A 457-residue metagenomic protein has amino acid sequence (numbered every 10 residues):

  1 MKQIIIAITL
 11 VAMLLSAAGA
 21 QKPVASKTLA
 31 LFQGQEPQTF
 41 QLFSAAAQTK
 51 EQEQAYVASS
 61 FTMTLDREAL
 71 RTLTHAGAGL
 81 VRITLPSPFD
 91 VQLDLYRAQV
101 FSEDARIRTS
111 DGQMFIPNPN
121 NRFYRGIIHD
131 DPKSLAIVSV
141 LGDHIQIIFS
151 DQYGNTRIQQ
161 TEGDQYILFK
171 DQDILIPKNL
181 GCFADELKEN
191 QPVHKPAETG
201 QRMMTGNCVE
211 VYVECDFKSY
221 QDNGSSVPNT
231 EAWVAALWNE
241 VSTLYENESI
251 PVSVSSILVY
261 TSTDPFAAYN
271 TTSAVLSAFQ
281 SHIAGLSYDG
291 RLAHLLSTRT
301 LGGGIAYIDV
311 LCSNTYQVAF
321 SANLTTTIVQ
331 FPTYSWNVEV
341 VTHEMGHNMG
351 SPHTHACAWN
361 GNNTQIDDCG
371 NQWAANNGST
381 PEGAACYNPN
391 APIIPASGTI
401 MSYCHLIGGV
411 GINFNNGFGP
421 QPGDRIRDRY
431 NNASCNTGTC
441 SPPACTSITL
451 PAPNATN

Functional and structural regions predicted by a protein language model:
M1-I4: Positively charged n-region of N-terminal signal peptides that target proteins for export
A7-S16: Bacterial N-terminal signal peptides
A20-Q159: N-terminal prosegments of processed precursors
A78, H129-A136, K195-A197, L237-N239 (+1 more regions): Short alpha-helical segments and helix-capping/turn motifs at coil-helix boundaries
R82-S87, Q201-I448: Extracellular (secreted or membrane-anchored) zinc-dependent metallopeptidases, primarily metzincins but also closely
F101-I107, I145-I147, D164-D173, D428: Short, surface-exposed linear segments at secondary-structure transitions and domain or protein termini
I148-G206: Non-catalytic propeptide/linker segments at domain boundaries
T449-N457: Short, solvent-exposed loop/edge segments of extracellular or virion-exposed proteins
